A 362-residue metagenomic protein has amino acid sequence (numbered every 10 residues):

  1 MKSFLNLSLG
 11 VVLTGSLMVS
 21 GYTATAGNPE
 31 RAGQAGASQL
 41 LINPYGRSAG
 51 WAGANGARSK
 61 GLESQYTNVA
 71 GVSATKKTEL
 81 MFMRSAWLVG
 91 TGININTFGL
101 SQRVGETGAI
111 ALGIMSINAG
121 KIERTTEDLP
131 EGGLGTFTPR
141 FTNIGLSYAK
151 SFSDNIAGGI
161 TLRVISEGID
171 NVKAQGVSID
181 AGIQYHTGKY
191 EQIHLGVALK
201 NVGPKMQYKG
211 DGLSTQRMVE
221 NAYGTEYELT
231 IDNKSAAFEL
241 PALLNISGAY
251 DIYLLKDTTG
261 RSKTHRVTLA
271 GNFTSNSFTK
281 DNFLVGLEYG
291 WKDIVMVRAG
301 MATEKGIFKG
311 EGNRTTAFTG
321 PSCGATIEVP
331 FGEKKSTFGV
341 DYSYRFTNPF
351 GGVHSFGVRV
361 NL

Functional and structural regions predicted by a protein language model:
M1-L7: Positively charged n-region of N-terminal signal peptides that target proteins for export
S8-S20: Bacterial N-terminal signal peptides
Y22-L362: Subset of outer-membrane beta-barrel
